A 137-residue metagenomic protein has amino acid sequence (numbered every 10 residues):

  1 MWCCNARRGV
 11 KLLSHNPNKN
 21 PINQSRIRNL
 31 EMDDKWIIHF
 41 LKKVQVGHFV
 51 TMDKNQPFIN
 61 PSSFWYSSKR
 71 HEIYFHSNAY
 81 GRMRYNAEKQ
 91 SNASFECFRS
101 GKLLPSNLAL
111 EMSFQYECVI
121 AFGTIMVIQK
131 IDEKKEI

Functional and structural regions predicted by a protein language model:
W2-R28, K102-I137: Charged, gly/pro-rich active-site loop segments
G9-L13, W36-F40, F58-I73, P105-C118: Short N-terminal helix-initiation segments at or just after the protein's N-terminus
K19-H48: Short, basic/aromatic recognition patches
V44-A79, F95: Short beta-strand segments
H48, M52-D53, M83, M126-I131: Short helix-to-loop capping/linker segments positioned immediately adjacent to catalytic or ligand/cofactor-binding
N78, F98, M126-I128: Solvent-exposed residues in well-ordered beta-strands and their adjoining turns, especially edge/terminal strands
Y80-Y85, S94, K102-L103: Histidine-centered metal-chelating micro-motifs
K89-Q90: Short nucleic-acid-contacting surface segments enriched for D/E, G, S/T with interspersed K/R
